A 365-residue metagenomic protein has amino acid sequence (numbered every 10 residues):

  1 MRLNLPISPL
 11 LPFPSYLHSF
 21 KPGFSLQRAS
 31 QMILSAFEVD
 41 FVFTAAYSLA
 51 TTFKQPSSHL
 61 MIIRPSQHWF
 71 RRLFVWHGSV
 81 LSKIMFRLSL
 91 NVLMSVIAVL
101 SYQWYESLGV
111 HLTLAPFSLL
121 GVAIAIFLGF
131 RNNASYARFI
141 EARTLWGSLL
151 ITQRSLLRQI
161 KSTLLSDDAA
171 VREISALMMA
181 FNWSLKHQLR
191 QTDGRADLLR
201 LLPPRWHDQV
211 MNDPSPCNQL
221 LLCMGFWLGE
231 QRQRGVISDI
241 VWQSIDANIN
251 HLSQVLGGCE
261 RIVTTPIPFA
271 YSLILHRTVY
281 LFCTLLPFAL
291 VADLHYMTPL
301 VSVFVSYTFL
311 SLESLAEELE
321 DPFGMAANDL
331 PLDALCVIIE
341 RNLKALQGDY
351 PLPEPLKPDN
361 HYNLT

Functional and structural regions predicted by a protein language model:
M1-L49: Short, C-terminally biased terminal segments at protein or domain edges
F53-G147, S166, L294-Y296, R341 (+2 more regions): N-terminal juxtamembrane/topogenic regions of multi-pass membrane proteins
S95-V96, L100-E106, A115-F117, F127-R131 (+1 more regions): Alpha-helical transmembrane anchor segments
F130-R138, R143, G147, N218 (+3 more regions): Short helix-terminus and kink motifs of transmembrane alpha helices, predominantly at the cytoplasmic interface
F139-L156, N248-L256, I262, A326-D329 (+1 more regions): Intracellular alpha-helical coupling/juxtamembrane segments of multi-pass membrane proteins
Q153-N182, Q188, F323-T365: Solvent-exposed, non-transmembrane helices and loops of integral membrane proteins
Q159-F269: Structured inter-helical modules in multipass membrane proteins
